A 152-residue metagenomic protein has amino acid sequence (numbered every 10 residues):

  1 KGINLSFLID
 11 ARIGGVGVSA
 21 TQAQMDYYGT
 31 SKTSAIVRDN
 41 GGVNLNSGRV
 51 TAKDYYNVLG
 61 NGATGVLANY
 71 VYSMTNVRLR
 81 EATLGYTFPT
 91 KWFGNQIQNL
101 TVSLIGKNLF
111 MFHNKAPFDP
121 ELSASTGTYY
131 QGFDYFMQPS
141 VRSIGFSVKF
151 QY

Functional and structural regions predicted by a protein language model:
K1-I3, L79-L84, R142-V148: Hydrophobic, lipid-facing positions within transmembrane beta-strands of outer-membrane proteins
G2-F7, K91-W92: Repeated loop/turn-to-beta-strand initiation elements of outer-membrane beta-barrel proteins
I3, V50-D54, T83, H113 (+1 more regions): N-terminal functional modules and adjacent low-complexity/disordered segments of proteins
N4-S6, I13-G17, F110-H113: Flexible loop/turn segments at secondary-structure boundaries
L5-F7, L100-L104, F146: Transmembrane beta-strands of outer-membrane beta-barrel proteins
L8, G85-P89, K149-Q151: Transmembrane beta-barrel domains of outer membrane proteins
R12-T101, K107: Extracytoplasmic gating/loop element in the C-terminal half of outer-membrane beta-barrel translocons and assembly
N40-G41, N46-S47, G62-T64, H113-Y152: C-terminal beta-signal and terminal closure region of outer-membrane beta-barrel proteins
